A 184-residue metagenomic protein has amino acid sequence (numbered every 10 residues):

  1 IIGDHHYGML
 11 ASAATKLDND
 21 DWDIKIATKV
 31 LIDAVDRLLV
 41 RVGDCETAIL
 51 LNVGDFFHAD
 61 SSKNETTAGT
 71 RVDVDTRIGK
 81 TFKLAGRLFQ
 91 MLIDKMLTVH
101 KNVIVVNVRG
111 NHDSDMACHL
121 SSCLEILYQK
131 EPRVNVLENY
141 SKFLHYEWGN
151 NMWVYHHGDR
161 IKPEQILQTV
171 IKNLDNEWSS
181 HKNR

Functional and structural regions predicted by a protein language model:
I1-R184: Extended recognition/assembly regions associated with phosphoester-bond processing machinery
